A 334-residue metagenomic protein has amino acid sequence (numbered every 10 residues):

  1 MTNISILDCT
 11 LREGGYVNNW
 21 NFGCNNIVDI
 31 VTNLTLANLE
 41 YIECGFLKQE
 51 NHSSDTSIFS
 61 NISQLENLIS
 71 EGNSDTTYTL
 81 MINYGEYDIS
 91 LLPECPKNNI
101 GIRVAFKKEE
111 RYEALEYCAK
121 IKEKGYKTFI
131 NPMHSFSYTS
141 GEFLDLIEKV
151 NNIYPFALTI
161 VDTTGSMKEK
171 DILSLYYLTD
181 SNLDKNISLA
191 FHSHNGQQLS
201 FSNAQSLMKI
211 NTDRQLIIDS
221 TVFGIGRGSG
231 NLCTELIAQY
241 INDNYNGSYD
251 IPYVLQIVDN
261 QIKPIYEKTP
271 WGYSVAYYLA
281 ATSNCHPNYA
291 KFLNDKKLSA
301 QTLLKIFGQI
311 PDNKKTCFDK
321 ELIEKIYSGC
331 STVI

Functional and structural regions predicted by a protein language model:
M1-I334: Catalytic cores and adjacent flexible loops of soluble metabolic enzymes that perform enolate/carbanion chemistry on
